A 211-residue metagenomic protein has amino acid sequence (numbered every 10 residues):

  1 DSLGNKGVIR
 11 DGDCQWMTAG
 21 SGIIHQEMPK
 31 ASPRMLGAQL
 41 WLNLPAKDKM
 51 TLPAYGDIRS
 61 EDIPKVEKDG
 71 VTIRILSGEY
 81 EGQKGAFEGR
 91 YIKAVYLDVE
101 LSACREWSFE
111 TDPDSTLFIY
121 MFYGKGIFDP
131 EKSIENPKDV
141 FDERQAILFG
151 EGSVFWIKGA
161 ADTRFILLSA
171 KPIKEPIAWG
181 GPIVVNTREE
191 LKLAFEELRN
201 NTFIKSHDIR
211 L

Functional and structural regions predicted by a protein language model:
D1-L211: Jelly-roll (double-stranded beta-helix
